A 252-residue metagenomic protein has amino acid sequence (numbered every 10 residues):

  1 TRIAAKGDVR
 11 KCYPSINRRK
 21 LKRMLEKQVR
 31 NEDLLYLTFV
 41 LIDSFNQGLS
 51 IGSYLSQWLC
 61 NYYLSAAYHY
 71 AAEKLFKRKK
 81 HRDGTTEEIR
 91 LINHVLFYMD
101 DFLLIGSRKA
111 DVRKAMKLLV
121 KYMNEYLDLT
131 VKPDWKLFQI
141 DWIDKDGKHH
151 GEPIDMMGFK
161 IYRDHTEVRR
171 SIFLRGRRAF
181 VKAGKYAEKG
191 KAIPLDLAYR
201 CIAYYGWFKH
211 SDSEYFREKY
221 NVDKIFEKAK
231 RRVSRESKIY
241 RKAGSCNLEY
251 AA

Functional and structural regions predicted by a protein language model:
T1-M99, L103-N124, D134, F138-Q139 (+4 more regions): Conserved polymerase palm-domain catalytic core
S44, H69, F76-T86, A110-V120 (+1 more regions): Right-hand nucleic-acid polymerase module
E125-L129: Flexible helix-coil linker/hinge segments at domain or subdomain boundaries
